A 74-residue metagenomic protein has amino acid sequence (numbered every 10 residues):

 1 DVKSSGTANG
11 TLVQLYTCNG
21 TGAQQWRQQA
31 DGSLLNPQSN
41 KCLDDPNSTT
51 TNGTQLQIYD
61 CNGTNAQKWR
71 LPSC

Functional and structural regions predicted by a protein language model:
D1-C74: Lectin-like carbohydrate-binding module/patch detector with strong preference for beta-trefoil
